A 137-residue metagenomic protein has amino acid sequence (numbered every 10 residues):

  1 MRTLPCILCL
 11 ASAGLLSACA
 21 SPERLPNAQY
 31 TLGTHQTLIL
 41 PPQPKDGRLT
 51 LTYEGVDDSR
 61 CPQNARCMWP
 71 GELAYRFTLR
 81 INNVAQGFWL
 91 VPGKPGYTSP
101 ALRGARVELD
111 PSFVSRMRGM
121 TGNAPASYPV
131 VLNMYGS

Functional and structural regions predicted by a protein language model:
M1-P5: Positively charged n-region of N-terminal signal peptides that target proteins for export
C6-A13: Sec-dependent N-terminal signal peptides
L15-A18: C-terminal motif of bacterial Sec signal peptides marking the signal peptidase cleavage site
A20-P22: Bacterial signal peptide processing site
P26-D46: Post-signal peptide N-terminal segment of mature Sec-exported envelope proteins
R48-T98: Mature extracytoplasmic domains of secretory-pathway proteins
L90-F113: Short Fe-S-cluster ligation motifs
V107-S137: C-terminal partner/receptor-binding element of secreted or periplasmic proteins
